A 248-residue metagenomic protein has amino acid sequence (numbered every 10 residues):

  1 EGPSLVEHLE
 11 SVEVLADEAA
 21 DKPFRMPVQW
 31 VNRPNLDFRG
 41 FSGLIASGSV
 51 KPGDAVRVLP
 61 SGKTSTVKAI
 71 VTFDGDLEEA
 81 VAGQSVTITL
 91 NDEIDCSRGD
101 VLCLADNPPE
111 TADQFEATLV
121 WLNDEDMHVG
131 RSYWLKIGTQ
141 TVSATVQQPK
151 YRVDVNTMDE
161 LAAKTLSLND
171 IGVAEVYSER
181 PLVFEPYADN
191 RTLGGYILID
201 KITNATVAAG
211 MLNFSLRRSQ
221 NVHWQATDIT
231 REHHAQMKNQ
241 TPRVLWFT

Functional and structural regions predicted by a protein language model:
E1-P23, P27-Q29: Canonical P-loop GTPase G-domain recognition
E10-D17, R33, S61, T72: Generic secondary-structure signature for well-ordered alpha-helical cores
N35-P242: C-terminal effector/interaction modules appended to NTPase cores
P242-T248: Glycine-rich phosphate-binding P-loop
